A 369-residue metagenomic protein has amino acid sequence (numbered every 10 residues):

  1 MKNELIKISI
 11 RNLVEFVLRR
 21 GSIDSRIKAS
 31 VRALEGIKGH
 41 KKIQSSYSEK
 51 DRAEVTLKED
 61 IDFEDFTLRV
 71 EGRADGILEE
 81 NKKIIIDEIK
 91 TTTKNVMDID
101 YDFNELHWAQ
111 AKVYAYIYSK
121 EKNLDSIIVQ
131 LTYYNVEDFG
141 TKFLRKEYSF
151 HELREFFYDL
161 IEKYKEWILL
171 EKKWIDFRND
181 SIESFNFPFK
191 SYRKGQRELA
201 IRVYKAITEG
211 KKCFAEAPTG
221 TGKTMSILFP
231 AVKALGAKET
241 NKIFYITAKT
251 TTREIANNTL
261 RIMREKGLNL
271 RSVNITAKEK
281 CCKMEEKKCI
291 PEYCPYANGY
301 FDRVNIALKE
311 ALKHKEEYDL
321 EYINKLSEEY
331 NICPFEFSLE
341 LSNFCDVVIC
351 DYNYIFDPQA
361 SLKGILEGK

Functional and structural regions predicted by a protein language model:
M1-K83, E105, A109: Metal-dependent nuclease catalytic cores that hydrolyze phosphodiester bonds in DNA/RNA, characterized by
I61-F157: Mg2+/Mn2+-dependent nuclease catalytic core
W174-E216: Conserved pre-motif I regulatory segment
N179-I182, N186, E239-V348, Y352-F356: A substrate-engagement module of RecA-like helicase motors
Y204-K205, T224-E239, T259-M263: Walker A/P-loop NTP-binding motif
T208-P230: Walker A/P-loop
A360-G368: Short, conserved "post-DEAD/DEAH" coupling segment immediately C-terminal to helicase motif II within the SF2/RecA-like
